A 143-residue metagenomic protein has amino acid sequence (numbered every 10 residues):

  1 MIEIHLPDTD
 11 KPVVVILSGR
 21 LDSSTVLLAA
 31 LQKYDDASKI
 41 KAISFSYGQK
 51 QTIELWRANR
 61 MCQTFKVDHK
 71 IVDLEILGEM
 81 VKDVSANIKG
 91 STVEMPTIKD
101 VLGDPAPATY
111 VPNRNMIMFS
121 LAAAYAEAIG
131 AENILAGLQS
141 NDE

Functional and structural regions predicted by a protein language model:
M1-E143: ATP-dependent adenylation/nucleotidyltransferase module used to activate substrates
